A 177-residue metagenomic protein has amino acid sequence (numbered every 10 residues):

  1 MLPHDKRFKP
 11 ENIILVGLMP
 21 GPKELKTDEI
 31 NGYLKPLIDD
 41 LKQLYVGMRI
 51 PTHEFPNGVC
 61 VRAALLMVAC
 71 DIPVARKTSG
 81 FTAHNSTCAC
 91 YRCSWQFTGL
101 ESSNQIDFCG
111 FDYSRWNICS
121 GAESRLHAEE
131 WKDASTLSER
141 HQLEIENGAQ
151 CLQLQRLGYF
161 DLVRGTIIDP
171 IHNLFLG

Functional and structural regions predicted by a protein language model:
M1-K23, S86, R92-W95: Acidic, metal-ligating active-site segments
P22-I30: Conserved, non-catalytic sequence blocks in retroelement Pol enzymes and Pol-derived host proteins
E24, L34, K42-G177: Domain-level detector for long, ordered catalytic/regulatory cores in large eukaryotic signaling and trafficking
